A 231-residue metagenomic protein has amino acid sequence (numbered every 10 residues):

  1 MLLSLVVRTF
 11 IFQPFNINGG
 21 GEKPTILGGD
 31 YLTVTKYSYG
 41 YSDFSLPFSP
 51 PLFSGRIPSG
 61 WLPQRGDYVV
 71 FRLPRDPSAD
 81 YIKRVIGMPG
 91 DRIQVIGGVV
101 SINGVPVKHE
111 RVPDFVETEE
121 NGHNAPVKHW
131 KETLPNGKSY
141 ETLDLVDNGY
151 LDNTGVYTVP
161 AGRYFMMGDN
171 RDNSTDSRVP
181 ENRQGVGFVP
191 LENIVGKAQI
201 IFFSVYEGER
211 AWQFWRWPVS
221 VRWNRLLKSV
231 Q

Functional and structural regions predicted by a protein language model:
M1-F10: Hydrophobic membrane-insertion alpha-helices, especially the h-region of bacterial N-terminal signal peptides
I11, F15, K23-Q231: Soluble "head" domains of membrane/secretory-pathway proteins
